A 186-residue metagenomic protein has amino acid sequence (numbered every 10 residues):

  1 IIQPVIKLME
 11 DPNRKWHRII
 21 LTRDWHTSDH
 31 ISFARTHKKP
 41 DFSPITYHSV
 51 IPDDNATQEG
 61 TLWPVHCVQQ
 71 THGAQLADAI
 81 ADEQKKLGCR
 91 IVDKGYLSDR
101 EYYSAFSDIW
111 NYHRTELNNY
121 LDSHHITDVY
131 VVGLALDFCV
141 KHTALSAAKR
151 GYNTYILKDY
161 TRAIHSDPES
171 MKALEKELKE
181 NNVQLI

Functional and structural regions predicted by a protein language model:
Q3-T127: Active-site alpha/beta core segments
V5-D11, V140-G151: Histidine-anchored nucleotide/phosphate-binding helix
I20, R90-V92, Y130-V132, Y155 (+1 more regions): Hydrophobic/aromatic beta-strand patches that form the interior of the parallel beta-sheet core in alpha/beta enzyme
I20-R23, A144, Y155-Y160: Short internal beta-strands
D78-L87, P168-I186: Structural recognition of alpha->loop->beta junctions
I126-H142, I156-K158: Glycine-rich anion-binding loop/nest that anchors nucleotide
I156-M171: Short, flexible loop segments at boundaries between secondary-structure elements
